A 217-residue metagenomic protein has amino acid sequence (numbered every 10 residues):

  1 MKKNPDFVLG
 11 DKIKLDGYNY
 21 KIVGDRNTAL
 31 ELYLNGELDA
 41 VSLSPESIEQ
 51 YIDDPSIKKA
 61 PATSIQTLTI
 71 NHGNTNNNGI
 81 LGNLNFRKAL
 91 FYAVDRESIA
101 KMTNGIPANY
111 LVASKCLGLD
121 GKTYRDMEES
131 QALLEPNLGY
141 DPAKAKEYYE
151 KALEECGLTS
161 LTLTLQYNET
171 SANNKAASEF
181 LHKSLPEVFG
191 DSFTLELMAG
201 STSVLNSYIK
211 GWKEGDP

Functional and structural regions predicted by a protein language model:
N4-Y51: Ligand-site clamp/hinge motif
D6, L34, L38, T75 (+5 more regions): Sec-exported extracytoplasmic/periplasmic mature domains
D16-G17, S64-S114, L134, S160-A172: Alpha-helical secondary-structure segments
T28-L30, F86-R87, V204-K210: Short, hydrophobic alpha-helical packing/hinge segments within bilobed ligand-binding/sensory domains
E49-P61: Ligand-binding "clamshell"
I106-A152, E169-K175: Structural transition elements
L138-P217: Ligand/substrate-recognition segments at binding pockets and active sites
